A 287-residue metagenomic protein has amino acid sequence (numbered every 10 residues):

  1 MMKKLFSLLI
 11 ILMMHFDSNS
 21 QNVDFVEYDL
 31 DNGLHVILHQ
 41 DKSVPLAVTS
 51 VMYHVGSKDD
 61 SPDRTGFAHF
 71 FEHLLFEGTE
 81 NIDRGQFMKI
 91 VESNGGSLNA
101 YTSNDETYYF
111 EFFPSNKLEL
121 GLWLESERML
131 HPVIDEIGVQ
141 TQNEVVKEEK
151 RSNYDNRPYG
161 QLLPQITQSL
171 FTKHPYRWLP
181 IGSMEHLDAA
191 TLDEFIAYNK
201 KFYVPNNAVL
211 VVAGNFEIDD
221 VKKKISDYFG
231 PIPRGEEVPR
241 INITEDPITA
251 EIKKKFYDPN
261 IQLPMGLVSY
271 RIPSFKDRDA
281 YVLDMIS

Functional and structural regions predicted by a protein language model:
L5-M14: Sec-dependent N-terminal signal peptides
N19-S57, D83-K117, N153-N207, P231-K276: Non-catalytic beta-strand/loop surface segments
G56-R64: Short pre-active-site segment immediately N-terminal to the catalytic Zn-binding motif
P62, E119-L122, D277-D279: Solvent-exposed, non-transmembrane alpha-helical starts
T65-T79: Active-site SXXK
G78, F112-N143: M16/insulysin-pitrilysin zinc metalloprotease superfamily fold
V133-R151, E217, E236-A250: Acidic/histidine-enriched alpha-helical segments
N143, L192, I196-Y228: Non-catalytic, conformational "gating/processing" segments within enzyme and secreted inhibitor domains
